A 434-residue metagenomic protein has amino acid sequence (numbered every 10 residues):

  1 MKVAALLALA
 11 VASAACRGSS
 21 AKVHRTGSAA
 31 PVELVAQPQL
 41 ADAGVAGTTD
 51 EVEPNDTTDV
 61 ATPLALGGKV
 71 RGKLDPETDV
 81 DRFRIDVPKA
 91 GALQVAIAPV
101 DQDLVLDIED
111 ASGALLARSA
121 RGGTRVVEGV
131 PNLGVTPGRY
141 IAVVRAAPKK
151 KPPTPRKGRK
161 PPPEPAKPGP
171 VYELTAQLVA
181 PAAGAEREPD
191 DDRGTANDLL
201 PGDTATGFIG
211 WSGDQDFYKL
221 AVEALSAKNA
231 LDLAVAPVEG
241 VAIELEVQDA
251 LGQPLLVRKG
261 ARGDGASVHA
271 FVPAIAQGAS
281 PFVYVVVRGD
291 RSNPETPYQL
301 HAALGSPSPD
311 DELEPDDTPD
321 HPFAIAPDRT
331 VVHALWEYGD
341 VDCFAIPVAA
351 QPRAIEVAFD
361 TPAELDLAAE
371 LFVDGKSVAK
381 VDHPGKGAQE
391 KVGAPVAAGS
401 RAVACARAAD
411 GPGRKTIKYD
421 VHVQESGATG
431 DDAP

Functional and structural regions predicted by a protein language model:
M1-A8: Sec-dependent signal peptide recognition, specifically the positively charged N-region followed immediately by
S13-A15: C-terminal motif of bacterial Sec signal peptides marking the signal peptidase cleavage site
S19-L64, F83, I108-G113, L133-P201 (+9 more regions): C-terminal edge strands of extracellular/lumenal beta-sandwich accessory domains
L66-Q94, V126-E128, I141, P201-A230 (+5 more regions): Non-catalytic, beta-strand-enriched accessory regions in extracellular/secretory proteins and membrane protein
K73, D101-V126, A147, T154 (+7 more regions): Surface-exposed beta-strand/loop patches in noncatalytic accessory domains and peripheral targeting/linker segments
K73-D75, N132, P163-A166, F208-W211 (+7 more regions): Tandem-repeat/low-complexity and Cys-motif detector
V80, A90-A92, D101-D103, P137 (+6 more regions): A generic structural motif
P88-A90, A98-V100, E223-L225, A236-G240 (+3 more regions): Short solvent-exposed strand-capping/beta-turn motif centered on an Asx-Ser/Thr pair
